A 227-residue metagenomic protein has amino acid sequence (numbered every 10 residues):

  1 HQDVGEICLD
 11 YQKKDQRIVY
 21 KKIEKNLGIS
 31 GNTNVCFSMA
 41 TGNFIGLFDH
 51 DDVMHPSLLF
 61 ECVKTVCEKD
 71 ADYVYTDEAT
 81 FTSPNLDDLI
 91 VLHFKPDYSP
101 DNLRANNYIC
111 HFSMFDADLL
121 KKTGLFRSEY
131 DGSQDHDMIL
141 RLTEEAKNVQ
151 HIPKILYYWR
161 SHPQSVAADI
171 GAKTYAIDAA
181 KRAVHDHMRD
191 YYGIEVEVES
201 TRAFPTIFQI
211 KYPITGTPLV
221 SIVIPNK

Functional and structural regions predicted by a protein language model:
H1-K22: Acidic donor-binding segment of Leloir-type glycosyltransferases
I23-A40: Glycine-rich, basic loop-to-helix element that forms the pyrophosphate-binding segment of sugar-nucleotide handling
S30, S38, D88-D118, D131: A recurrent flexible, glycine/aromatic-enriched loop bordering the glycosyltransferase active site that acts as
I45: Short aromatic/hydrophobic "clamp" motif used to bind/position activated sugar donors
V53, S57-L89: Conserved donor NDP-sugar-binding/catalytic core segment of glycosyltransferases
G124-L140, Y175: Donor nucleotide-sugar recognition loop
S128-Y130, L140-R160, Q164, R182-S200: Catalytic donor-sugar/metal-binding loop of nucleotide-sugar-dependent glycosyltransferases
Y192-K227: N-proximal low-complexity "stem/linker" segments adjacent to membrane-targeting elements
